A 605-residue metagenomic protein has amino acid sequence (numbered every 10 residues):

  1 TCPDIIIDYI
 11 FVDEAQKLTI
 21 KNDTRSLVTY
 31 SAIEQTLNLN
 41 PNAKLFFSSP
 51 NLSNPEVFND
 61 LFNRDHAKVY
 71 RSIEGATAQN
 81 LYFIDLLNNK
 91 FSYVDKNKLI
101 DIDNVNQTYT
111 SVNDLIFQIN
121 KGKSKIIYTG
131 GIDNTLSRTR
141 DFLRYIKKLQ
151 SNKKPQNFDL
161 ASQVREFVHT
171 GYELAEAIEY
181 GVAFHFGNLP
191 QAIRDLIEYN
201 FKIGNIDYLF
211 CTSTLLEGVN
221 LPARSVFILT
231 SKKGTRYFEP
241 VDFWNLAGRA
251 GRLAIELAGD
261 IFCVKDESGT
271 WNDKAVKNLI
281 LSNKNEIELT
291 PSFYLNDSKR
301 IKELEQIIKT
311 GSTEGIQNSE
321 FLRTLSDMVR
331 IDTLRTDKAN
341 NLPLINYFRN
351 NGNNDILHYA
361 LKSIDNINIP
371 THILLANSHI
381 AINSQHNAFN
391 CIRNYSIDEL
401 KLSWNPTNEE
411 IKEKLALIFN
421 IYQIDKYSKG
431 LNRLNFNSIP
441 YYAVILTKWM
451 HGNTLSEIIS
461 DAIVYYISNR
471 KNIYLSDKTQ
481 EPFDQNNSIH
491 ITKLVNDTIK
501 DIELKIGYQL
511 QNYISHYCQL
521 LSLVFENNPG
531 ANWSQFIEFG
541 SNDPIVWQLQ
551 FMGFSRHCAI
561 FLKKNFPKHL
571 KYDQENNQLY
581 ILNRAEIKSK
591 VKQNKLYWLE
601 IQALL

Functional and structural regions predicted by a protein language model:
T1-C2, V112-Y208, A223, K232-W244: Conserved C-terminal RecA-like helicase domain
C2-L39: SF2 helicase catalytic motif II
I7-I10, Y208-K232, W244, G259-V264: A short beta-strand element within the Helicase C-terminal
F11-V12, A43-P50, Y208-C211: Structural recognition of the conserved hydrophobic beta-strand(s) that form the central parallel beta-sheet of P-loop
N42-A43, L221, K232-L281: Conserved segment of the helicase C-terminal RecA-like domain
N42-L143, A183: Conserved interdomain linker/interface between the two RecA-like ATPase lobes of SF2 helicase motors
L257-N350: C-terminal helicase module of SF1/SF2 nucleic-acid helicases/translocases
Q306-N340, Y359-L605: C-terminal accessory/interaction regions of large nucleic acid-associated machines
